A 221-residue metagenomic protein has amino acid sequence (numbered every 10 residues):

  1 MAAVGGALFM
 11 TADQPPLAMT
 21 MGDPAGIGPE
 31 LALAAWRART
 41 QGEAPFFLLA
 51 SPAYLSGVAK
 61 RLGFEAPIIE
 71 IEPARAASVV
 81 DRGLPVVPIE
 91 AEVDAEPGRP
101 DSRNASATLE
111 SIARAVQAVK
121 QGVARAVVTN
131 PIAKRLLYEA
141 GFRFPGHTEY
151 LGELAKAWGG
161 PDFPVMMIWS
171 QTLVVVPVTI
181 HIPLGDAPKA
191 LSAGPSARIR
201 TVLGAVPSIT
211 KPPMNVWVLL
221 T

Functional and structural regions predicted by a protein language model:
A2-E149, A190-P207, K211-T221: Contiguous, glycine/small-aliphatic-enriched amphipathic segments in soluble metabolic enzymes
E70, P88, M166-W169, P177: Structural signal for conserved beta-strand scaffold positions within catalytic alpha/beta enzyme cores
R82-L84, P164-V165, L173: Change "...and in nucleic-acid phosphodiester-cleaving endonucleases..." to "...and in nucleic-acid processing enzymes
L137, K156, I180-P183: A broad detector of the eukaryotic-type serine/threonine protein kinase catalytic domain
G152-V165, W169: FAD-binding core/adjacent interface of flavoenzyme oxidoreductases
I168-A190, G194-R198: Ligand-binding beta-strand-loop-alpha-helix segment within the catalytic cores of soluble metabolic enzymes
